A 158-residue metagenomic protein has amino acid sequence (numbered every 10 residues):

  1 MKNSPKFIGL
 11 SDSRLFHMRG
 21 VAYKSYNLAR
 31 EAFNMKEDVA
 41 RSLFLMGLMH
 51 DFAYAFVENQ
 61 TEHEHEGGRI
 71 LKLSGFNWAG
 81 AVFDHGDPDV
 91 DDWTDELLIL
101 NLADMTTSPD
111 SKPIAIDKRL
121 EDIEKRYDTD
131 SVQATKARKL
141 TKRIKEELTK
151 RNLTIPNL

Functional and structural regions predicted by a protein language model:
M1-S11: Generic N-terminal amphipathic, Lys/Arg-enriched alpha-helix
F7-I8, F33-R126: Divalent metal-dependent catalytic cores for phosphoryl transfer on phosphate-bearing substrates
G9-L28: A positional/architectural concept
K24-N27, M105, R143: Alpha-helical scaffold segments in carbohydrate-active enzymes
L28-E31, I70, I144-E147: Residues within well-ordered alpha helices
T129-L158: Charged phosphate-binding loop/patch that engages nucleotide di/tri-phosphates or the phosphate backbone of nucleic
